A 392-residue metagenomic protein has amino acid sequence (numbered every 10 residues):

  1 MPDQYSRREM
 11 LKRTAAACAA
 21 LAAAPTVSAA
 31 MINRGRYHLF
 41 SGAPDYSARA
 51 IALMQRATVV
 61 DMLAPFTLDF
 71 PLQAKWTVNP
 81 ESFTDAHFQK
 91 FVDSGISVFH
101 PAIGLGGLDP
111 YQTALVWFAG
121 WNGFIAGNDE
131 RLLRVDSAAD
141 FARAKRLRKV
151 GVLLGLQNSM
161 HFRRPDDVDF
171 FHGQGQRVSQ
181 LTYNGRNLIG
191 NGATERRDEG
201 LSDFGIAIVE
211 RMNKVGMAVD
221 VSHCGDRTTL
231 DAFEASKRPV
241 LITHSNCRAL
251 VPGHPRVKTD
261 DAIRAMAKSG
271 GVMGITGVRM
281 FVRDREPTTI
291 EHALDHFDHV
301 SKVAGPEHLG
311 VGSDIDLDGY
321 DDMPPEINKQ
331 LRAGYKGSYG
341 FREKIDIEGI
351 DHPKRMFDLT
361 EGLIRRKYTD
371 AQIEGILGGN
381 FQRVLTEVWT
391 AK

Functional and structural regions predicted by a protein language model:
P2-R197, P252-K392: N-terminal hydrophobic targeting/anchoring segments and the immediately downstream early-domain regions of hydrolases
M160-F162, F170-R256: Divalent metal-binding pocket/active-site signature
